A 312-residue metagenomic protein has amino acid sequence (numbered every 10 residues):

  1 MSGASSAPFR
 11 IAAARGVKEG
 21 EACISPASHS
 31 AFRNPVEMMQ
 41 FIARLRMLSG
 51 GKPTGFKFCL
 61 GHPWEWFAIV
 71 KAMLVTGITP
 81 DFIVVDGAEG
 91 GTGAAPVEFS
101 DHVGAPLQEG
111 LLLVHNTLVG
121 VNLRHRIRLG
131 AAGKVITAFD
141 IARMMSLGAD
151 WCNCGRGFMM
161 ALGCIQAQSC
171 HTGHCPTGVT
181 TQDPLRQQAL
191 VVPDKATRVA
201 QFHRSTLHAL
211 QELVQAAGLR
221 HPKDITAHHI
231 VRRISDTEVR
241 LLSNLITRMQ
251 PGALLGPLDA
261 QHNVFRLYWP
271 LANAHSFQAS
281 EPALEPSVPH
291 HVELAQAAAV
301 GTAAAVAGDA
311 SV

Functional and structural regions predicted by a protein language model:
M1-G20: Flexible glycine-/small-residue-enriched beta->alpha junction loops that bind anionic phosphate/pyrophosphate groups
E19-E21, E65, E89, E98 (+5 more regions): Glutamate identity and glutamate-enriched acidic tracts
G20-S28, A189-P193: Short glycine/proline- and acidic residue-enriched helix-loop micro-motifs that form flexible lids or anion-recognition
P26-Q187: Glycine-rich phosphate/ribose-binding loops and adjacent secondary-structure elements that form binding surfaces
H102, L113-R126, I136-A142, S146-V312: Alpha/beta catalytic cores of nucleotide-metabolism and tRNA/nucleoside-modifying enzymes
